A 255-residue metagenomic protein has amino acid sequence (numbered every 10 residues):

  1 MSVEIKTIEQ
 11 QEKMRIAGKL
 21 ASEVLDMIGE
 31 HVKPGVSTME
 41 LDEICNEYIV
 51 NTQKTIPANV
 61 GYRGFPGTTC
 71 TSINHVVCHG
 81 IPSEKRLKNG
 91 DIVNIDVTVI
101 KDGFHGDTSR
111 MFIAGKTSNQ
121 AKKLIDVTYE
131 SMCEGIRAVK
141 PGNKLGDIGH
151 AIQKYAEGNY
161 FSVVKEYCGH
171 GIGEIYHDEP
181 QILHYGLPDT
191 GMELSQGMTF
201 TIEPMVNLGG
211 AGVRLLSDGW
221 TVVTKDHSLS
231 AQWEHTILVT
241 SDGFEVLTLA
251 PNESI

Functional and structural regions predicted by a protein language model:
M1-I255: Active-site neighborhoods and metal-handling regions in enzymes and metal-associated proteins
